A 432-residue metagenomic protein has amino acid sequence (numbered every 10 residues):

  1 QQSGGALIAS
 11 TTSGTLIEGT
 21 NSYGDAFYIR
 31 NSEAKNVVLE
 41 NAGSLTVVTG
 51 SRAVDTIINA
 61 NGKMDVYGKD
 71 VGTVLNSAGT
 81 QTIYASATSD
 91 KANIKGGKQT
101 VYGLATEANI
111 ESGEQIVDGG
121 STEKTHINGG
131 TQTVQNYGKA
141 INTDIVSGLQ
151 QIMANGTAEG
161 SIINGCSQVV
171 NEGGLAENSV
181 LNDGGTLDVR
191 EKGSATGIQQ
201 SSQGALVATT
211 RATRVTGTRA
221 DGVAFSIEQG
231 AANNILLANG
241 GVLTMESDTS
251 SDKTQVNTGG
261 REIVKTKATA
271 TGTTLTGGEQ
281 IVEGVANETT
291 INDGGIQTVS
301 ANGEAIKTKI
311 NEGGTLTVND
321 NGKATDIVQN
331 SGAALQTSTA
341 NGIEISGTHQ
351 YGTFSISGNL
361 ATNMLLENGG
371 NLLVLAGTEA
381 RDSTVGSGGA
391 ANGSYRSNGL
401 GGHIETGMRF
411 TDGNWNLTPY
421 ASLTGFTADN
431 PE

Functional and structural regions predicted by a protein language model:
G4-A6, S13-T15, G24-V37, G43-L45 (+38 more regions): The right-handed parallel beta-helix/beta-solenoid scaffold, focusing on the short coil/turn and N-cap positions
A376, A390-E432: Membrane translocator/pore-forming domains, dominated by Gram-negative outer-membrane beta-barrels
